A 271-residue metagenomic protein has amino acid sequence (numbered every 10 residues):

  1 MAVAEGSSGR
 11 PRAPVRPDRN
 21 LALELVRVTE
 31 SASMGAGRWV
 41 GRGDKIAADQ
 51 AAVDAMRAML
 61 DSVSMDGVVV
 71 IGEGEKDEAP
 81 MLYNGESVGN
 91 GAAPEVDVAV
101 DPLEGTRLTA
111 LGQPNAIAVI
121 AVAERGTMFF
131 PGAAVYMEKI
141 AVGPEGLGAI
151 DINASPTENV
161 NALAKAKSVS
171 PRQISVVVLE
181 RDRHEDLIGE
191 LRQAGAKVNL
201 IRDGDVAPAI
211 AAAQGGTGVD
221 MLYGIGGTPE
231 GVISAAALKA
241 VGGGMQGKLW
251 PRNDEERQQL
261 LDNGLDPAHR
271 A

Functional and structural regions predicted by a protein language model:
M1-A99, N161, K165, V206-A207 (+1 more regions): N-terminal subdomain of lithium-sensitive/metallo-dependent phosphomonoesterases centered on the IMPase/IPPase/PAP
A2-P14, L21, A211-P229, I233-A271: Oxyanion/phosphate-interacting regions
E24-G35, W39, A47-Q50, P80-M81 (+3 more regions): Anaerobic metallocofactor- and corrinoid-dependent redox/one-carbon enzyme cores, especially those from methanogenesis
D61-S62, S87-A93, D101, T109-Q113 (+3 more regions): Solvent-exposed alpha-helices and their adjacent loops that cap or buttress functional pockets in soluble metabolic
V69-E73, V98-V100, T109-L111, F130-P131 (+4 more regions): General beta-strand structural signal in soluble alpha/beta enzymes
A93-E104, L108-M128: DPxDG-like acidic metal-binding loop motif
V119-I201, Q258, N263-A268: Acidic beta-strand-loop-alpha-helix segment within the catalytic core of divalent metal-dependent phosphate-processing
